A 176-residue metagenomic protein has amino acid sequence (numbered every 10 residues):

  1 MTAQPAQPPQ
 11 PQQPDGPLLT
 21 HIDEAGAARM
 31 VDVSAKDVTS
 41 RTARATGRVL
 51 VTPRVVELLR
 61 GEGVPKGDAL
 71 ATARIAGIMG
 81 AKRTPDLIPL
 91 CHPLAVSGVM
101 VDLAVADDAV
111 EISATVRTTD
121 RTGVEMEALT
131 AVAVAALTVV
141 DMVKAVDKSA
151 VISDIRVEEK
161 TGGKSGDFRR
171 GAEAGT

Functional and structural regions predicted by a protein language model:
T2-L70, I75-L90, V96-T176: C-terminal binding/interaction regions
